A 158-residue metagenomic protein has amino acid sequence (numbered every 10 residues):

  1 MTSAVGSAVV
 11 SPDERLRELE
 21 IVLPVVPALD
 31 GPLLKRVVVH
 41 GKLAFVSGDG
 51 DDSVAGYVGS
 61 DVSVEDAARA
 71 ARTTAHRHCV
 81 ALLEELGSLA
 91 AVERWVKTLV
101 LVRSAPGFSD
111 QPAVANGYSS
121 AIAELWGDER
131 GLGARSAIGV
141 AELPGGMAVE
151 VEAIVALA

Functional and structural regions predicted by a protein language model:
M1-H76, V80, E84-L99, S104-A158: N-terminal presequence-like segments and the immediate start of the first folded domain
